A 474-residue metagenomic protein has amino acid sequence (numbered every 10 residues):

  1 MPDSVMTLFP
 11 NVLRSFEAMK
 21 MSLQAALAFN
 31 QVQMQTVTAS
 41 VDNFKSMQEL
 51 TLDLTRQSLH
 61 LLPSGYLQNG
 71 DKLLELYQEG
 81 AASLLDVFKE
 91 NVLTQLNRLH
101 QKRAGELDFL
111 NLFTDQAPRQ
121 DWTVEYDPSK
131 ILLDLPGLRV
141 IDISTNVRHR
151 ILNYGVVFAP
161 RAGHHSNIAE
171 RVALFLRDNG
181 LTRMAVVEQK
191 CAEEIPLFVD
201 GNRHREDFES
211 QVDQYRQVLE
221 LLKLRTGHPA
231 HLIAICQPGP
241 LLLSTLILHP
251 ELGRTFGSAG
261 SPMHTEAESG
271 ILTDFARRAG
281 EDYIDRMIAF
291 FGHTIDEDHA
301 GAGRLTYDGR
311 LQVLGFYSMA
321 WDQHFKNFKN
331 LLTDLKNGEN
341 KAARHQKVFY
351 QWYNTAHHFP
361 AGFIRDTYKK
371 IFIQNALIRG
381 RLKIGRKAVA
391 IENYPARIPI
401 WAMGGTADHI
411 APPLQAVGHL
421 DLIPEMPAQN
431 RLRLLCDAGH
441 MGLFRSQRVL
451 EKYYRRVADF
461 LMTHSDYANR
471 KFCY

Functional and structural regions predicted by a protein language model:
P2-Q95, H228, L243-G362: Alpha/beta-hydrolase-fold enzymes
Q116-Q120, E125-I195: Short, surface-exposed "cap/lid" segments of acyl-processing enzymes
P196-G201, V212-A230, L242-L243, L248: Conserved acidic catalytic loop of the alpha/beta-hydrolase fold
L232-G239: Gly/Ala-rich beta-loop-alpha elbow adjacent to hydrolase catalytic centers
A396, W401-G404, D408: Short beta-strand/loop motif that positions the catalytic acidic residue of the alpha/beta-hydrolase fold
H409-Q415: Conserved alpha/beta-hydrolase "acid-adjacent" motif
L420-M441: Catalytic histidine neighborhood in serine/cysteine hydrolases with alpha/beta-hydrolase-type architecture
D437-E451: Catalytic histidine-centered segment of alpha/beta-hydrolase-like enzymes
